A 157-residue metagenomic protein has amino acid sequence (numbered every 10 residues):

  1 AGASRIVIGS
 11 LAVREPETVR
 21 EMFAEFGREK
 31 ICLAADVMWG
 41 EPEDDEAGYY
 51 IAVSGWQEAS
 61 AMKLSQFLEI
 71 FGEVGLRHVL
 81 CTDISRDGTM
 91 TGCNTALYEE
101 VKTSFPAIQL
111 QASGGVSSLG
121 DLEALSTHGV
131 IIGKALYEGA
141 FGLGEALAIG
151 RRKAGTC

Functional and structural regions predicted by a protein language model:
A1-G2, E17, E21, A96-V130: Catalytic cores of alpha/beta
A3-R86: Conserved anion-binding
I8-L11, T82, D87, Q109-S117 (+1 more regions): Glycine-rich beta-strand-to-loop/alpha-helix junction loops that act as flexible
V19-F26, E123-C157: C-terminal helical cap(s) of enzyme catalytic domains, especially alpha/beta-barrels
K30-E41, F105-V116, G133, C157: Short, basic, helix/turn surface patches
L33, V79, V101, L125 (+1 more regions): Conserved, mostly hydrophobic/aromatic
T89-T91: Leloir-type glycosyltransferase catalytic cores
